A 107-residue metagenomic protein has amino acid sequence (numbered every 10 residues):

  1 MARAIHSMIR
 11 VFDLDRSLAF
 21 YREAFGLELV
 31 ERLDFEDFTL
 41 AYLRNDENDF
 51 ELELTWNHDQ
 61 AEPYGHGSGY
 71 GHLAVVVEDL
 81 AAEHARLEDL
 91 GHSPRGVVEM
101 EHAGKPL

Functional and structural regions predicted by a protein language model:
M1-L18, Y70-V75: N-terminal beta-strand motif that seeds the catalytic metal site of vicinal oxygen chelate
R3, V30, Y42, V75 (+1 more regions): Vicinal oxygen chelate
R16, L80-H84: Short, conserved charged micro-motifs
S17-R22, L87: Conserved active-site tyrosine of GNAT-family acetyltransferases
E28-G65: Conserved short beta-strand elements that form part of the metal-binding/catalytic scaffold of enzyme active sites
D37, G69, A103-P106: Exposed loop/turn and edge beta-strand positions of beta-sandwich/beta-sheet ligand-binding modules
